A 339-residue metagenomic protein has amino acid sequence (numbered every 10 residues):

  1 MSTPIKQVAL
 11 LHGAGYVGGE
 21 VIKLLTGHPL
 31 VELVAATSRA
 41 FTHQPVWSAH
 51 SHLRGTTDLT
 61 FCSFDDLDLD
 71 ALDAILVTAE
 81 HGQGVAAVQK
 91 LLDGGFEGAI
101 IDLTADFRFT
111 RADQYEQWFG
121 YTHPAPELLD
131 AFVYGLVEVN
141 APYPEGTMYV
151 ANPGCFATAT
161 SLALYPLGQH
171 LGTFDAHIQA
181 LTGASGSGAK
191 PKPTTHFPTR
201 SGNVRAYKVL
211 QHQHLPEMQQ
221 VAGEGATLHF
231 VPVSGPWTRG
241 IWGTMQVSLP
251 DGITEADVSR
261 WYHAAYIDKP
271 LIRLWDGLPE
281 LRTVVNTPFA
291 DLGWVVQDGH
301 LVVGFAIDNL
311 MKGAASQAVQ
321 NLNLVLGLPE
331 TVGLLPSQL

Functional and structural regions predicted by a protein language model:
S2-R200, Y207, V296-Q297: N-terminal Rossmann-like NAD(P) cofactor-binding subdomain of oxidoreductases, focused on the glycine-rich
A9-L10, V150-A151, T244-Q246, V303-A306: Short glycine-rich or small-residue beta-strand-to-loop segments that form or flank ligand, phosphate, metal/Fe-S
Y16, A131, C155-L162, V209-P216 (+5 more regions): Conserved active-site and cofactor/substrate-binding residues in soluble primary-metabolism enzymes
E20, L24, L162, P166 (+4 more regions): Alpha-helical scaffold segments in soluble metabolic enzymes
E32-L69, T78, D175, A184-G304: C-terminal substrate-binding/catalytic lobe of Rossmann-fold NAD(P)-dependent oxidoreductases
P166-H170, S248, L324-L328: Active-site catalytic microenvironments for nucleophilic, acid-base chemistry
R282-L339: C-terminal helical cap and adjacent loop that interface with cofactors, partners, or active-site loops
